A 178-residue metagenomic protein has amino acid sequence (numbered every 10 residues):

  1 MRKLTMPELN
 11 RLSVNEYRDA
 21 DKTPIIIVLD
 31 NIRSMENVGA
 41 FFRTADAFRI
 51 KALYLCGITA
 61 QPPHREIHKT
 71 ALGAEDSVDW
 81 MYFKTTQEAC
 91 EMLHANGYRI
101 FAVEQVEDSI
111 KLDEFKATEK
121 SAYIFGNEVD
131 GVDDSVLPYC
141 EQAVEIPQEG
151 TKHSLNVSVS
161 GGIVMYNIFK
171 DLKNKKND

Functional and structural regions predicted by a protein language model:
M1-D178: Post-transcriptional modification and biogenesis factors for structured RNAs of the translation apparatus
